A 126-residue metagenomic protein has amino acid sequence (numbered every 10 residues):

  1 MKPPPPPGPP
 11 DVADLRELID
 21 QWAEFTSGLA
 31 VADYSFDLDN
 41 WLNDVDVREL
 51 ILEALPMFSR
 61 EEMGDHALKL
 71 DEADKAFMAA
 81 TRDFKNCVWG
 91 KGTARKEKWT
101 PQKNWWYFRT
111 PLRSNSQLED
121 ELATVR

Functional and structural regions predicted by a protein language model:
P3-A54, E62, H66-E119, R126: Long, compositionally biased low-complexity segments enriched in polar/charged residues
